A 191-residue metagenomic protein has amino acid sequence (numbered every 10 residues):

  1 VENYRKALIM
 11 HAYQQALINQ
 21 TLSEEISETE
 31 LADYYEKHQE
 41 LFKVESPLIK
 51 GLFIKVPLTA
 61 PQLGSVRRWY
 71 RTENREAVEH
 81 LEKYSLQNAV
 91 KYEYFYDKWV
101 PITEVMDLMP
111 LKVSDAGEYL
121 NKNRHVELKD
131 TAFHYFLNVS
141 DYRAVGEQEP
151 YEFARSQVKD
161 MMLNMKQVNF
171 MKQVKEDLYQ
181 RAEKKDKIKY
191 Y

Functional and structural regions predicted by a protein language model:
V1-Y191: Peptidyl-prolyl cis-trans isomerase
